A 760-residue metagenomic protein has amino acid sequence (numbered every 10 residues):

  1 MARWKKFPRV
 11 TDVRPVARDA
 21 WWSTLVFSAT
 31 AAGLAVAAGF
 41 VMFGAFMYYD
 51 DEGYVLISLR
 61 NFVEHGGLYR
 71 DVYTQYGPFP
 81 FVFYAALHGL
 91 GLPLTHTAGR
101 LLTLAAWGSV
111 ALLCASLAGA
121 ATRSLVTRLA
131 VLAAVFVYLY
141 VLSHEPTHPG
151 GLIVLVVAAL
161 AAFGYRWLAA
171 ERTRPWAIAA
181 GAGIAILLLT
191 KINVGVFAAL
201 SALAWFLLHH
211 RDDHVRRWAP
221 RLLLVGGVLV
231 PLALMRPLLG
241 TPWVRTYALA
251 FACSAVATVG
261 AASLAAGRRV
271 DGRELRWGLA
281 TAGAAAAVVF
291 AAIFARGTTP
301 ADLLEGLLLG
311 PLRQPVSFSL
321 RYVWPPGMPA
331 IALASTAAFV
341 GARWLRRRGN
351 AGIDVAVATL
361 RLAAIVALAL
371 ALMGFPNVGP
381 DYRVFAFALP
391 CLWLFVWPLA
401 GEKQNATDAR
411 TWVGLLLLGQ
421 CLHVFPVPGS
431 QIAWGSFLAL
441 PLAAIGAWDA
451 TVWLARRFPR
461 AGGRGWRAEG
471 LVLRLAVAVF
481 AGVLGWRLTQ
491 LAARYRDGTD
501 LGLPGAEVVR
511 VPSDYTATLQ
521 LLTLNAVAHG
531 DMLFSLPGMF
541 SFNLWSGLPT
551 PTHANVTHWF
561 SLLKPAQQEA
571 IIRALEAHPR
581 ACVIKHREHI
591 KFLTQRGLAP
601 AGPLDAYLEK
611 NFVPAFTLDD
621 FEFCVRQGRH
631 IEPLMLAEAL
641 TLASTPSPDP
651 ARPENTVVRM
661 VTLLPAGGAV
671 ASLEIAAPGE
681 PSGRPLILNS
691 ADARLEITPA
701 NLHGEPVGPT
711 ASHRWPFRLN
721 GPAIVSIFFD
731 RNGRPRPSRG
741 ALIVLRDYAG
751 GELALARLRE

Functional and structural regions predicted by a protein language model:
F43-S58, L68-A86, P93-T97, T298-P300 (+2 more regions): Extracytoplasmic catalytic/substrate-binding loops of multi-pass membrane glycan-assembly enzymes
Q75, L491-S561, I571-E576, R580-T594 (+1 more regions): Short periplasmic/luminal acceptor-recognition loop of GT-C membrane glycosyltransferases, typified by
L101-R123, A159: Transmembrane-helix motifs of polytopic, lipid-linked glycan transferases
C114-Y138, V154-L155, E171-I178, E305: Transmembrane-helix signature of polytopic, membrane-embedded enzymes that assemble or transfer cell-envelope glycans
S143-I153: Short acidic/glycine- and proline-prone juxtamembrane loop motifs at membrane-interface regions of multi-pass membrane
V157-A179, L187, W205-P220, A233-L234 (+4 more regions): Membrane-interface transmembrane helices that cradle and orient dolichyl/undecaprenyl
P175-I192, A198-F206, L224-G240, G283-F290 (+2 more regions): Membrane-interface alpha helices of multi-pass inner-membrane proteins
V196-F197, P380-P398, T407, T411-V413 (+2 more regions): Hydrophobic/aromatic-rich transmembrane helices and adjacent perimembrane loops
